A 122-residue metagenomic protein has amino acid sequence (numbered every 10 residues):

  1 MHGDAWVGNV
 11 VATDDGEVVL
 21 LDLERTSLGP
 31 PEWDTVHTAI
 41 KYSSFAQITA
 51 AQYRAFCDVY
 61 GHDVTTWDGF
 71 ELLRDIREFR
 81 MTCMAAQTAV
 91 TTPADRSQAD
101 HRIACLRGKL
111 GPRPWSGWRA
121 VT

Functional and structural regions predicted by a protein language model:
M1-T35: Active-site acidic catalytic loop and adjacent metal/ATP-binding pocket of ATP-dependent phosphoryl transfer enzymes
G3, K41-F45, H101-R107: A broad, low-specificity signal for short, low-complexity segments enriched in glycine/proline and polar/charged
G3, P30, V64, P112-W115: Intrinsically disordered regions, especially transient/low-confidence alpha-helical propensity segments and coil-helix
T26-G29, A50, R96, D100: Short, conserved loop/turn and helix-capping segments at secondary-structure boundaries that abut family-defining
P31-V64, D75-P93: Active-site activation/catalytic loop segments of kinase-like enzymes and analogous catalytic loops in related
T65-G69: A short linear hydrophobic-aromatic micro-motif
L72: ATP-dependent phospho-/nucleotidyl transfer catalytic cores
C83-T122: ATP/Mg2+ or Mg2+-diphosphate-binding catalytic cores that bind nucleotide phosphates or diphosphates via glycine-rich
